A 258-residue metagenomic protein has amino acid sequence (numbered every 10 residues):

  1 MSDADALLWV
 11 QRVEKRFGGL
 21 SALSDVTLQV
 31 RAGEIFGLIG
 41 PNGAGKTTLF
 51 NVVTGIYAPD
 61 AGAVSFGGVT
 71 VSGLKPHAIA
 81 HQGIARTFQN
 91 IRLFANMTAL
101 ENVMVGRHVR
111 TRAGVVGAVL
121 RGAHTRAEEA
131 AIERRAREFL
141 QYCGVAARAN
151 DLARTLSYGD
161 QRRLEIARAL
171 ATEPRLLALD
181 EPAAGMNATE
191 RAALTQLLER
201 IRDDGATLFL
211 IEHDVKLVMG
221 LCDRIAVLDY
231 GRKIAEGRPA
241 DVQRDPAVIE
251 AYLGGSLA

Functional and structural regions predicted by a protein language model:
S2-A258: Glycine-rich phosphate-binding loops of nucleotide-dependent enzymes
